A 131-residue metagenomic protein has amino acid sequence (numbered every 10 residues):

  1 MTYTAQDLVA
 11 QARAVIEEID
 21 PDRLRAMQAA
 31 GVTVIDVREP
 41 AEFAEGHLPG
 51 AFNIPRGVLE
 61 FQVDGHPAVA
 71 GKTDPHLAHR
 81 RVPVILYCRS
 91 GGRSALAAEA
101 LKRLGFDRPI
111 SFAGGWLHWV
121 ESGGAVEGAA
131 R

Functional and structural regions predicted by a protein language model:
M1-T33, P40-P83, G92-R131: Rhodanese-like catalytic fold shared by cysteine-dependent sulfurtransferases and DSP/PTP-type phosphatases
Y87: Short, surface-exposed ligand- or partner-binding patches at beta-edge/loop junctions that are enriched in aromatics
